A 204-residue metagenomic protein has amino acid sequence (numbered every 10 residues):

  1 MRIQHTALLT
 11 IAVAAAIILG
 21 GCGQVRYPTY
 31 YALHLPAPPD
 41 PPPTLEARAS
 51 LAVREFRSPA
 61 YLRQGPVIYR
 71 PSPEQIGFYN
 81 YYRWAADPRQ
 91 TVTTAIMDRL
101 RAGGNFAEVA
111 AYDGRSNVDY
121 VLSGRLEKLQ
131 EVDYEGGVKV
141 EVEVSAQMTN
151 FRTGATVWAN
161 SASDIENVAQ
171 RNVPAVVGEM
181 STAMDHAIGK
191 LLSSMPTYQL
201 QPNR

Functional and structural regions predicted by a protein language model:
M1-G20: Sec-dependent bacterial lipoprotein signal peptides
C22-R89, T197-R204: A structural "domain/chain start" motif
G23-P42, D98, G103-A155: Surface-exposed short loop/turn segments
P43, Y61-Q64, Y134, G154-T156 (+1 more regions): Short acidic, gly/pro-rich beta-turn/loop elements at beta-sheet edges and active-site/ligand-binding grooves
F56, R125-L129, S163-D164: Generic short beta-strand segments
E74-R83, R152-S193: Short secondary-structure boundary motifs at beta->alpha junctions and helix caps
R89, T93-M97, G103, S181-I188 (+1 more regions): Extracytoplasmic/secreted envelope proteins and their assembly/folding machinery, especially bacterial periplasmic
A102-V109, S193-R204: Surface-exposed helix-capping loop/turn segments at secondary-structure junctions
